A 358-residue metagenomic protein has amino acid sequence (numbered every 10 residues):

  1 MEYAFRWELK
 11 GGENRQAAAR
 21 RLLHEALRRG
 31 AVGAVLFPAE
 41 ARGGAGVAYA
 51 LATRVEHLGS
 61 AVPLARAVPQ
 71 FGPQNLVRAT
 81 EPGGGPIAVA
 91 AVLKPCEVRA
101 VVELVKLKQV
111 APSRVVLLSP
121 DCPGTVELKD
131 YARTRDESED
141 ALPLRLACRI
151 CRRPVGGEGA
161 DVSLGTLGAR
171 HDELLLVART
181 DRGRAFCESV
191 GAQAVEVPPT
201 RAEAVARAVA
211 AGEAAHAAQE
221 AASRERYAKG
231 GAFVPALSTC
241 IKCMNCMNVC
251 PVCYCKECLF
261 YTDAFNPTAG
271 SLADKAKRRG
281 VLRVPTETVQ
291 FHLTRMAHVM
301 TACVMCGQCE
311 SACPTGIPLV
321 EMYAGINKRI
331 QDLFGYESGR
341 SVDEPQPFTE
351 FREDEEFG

Functional and structural regions predicted by a protein language model:
M1-F233, L237: Iron-sulfur-associated redox domains of electron-transfer enzymes in respiratory and anaerobic energy metabolism
N14, N75, N245-N248, N266 (+1 more regions): Detector for Asparagine
V32-G33, A111, C246, C309 (+1 more regions): A general structural signal for well-ordered secondary-structure junctions
K94-R99, P143-V155, S238-L259, M300-G316: Local cysteine-cluster metal-coordination motifs and their immediate loop/turn environment, predominantly Fe-S cluster
A215-S238, C255-G358: Ferredoxin-type iron-sulfur electron-transfer modules in oxidoreductases and energy-metabolism complexes
